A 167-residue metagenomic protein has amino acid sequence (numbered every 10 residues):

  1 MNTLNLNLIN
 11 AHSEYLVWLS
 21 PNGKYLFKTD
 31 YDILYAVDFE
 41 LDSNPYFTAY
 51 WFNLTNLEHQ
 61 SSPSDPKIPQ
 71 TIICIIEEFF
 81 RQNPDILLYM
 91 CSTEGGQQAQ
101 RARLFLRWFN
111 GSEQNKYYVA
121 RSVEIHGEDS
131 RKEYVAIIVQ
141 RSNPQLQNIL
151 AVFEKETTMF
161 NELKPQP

Functional and structural regions predicted by a protein language model:
M1-P167: Non-catalytic substrate-recognition and accessory regions of acyl/acetyltransferase enzymes
